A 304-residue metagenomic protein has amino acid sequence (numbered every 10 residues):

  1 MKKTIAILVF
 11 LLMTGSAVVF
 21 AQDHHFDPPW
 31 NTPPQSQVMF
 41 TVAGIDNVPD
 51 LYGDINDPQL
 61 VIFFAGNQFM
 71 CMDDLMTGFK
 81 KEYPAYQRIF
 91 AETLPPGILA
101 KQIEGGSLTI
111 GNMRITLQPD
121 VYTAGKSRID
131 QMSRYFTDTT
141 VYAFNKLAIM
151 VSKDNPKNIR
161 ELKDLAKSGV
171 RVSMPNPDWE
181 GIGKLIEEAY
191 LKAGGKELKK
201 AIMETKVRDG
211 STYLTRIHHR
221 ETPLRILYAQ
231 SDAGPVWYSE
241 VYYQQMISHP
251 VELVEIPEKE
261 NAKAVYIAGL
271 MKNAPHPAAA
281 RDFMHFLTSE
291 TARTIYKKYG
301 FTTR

Functional and structural regions predicted by a protein language model:
M1-T4: Positively charged n-region of N-terminal signal peptides that target proteins for export
I7-S16: Bacterial N-terminal signal peptides
F20-Y86, F90, L94-G105, G111-Q118 (+4 more regions): Exported/periplasmic ABC-transporter solute-binding proteins
T123: N-terminal substrate-binding region of glycoside hydrolase catalytic domains
